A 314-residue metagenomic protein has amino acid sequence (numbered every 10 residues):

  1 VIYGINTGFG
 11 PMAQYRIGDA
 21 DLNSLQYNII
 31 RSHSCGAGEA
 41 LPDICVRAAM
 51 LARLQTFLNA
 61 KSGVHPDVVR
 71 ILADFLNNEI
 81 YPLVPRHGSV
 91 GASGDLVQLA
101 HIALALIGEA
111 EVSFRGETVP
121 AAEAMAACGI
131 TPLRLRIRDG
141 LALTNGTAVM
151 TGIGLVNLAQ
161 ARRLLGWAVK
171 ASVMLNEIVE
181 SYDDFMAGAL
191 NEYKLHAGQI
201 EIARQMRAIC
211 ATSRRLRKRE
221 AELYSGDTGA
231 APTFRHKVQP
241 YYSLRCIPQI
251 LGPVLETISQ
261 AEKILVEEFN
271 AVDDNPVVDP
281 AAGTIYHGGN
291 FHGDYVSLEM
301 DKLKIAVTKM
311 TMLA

Functional and structural regions predicted by a protein language model:
V1-Q14: N-terminal, positively charged, Ser/Thr/Ala/Gly-biased leader segments that form transit/presequence-like amphipathic
P11-Q26: Glycine-rich loop at the start of a catalytic domain that most often binds anionic cofactors/ligands
A20, S24, I44, G63-R70 (+11 more regions): Conserved active-site and cofactor/substrate-binding residues in soluble primary-metabolism enzymes
L22-S24, G108-F114, A314: Phosphate-handling active-site elements
Y27, H33: A short, basic-hydrophobic beta/loop patch
S34-H196: Active-site cavity-forming subdomains of large catalytic enzyme subunits
N176-M312: Accessory "access/gating" subregions that flank catalytic or transport cores
